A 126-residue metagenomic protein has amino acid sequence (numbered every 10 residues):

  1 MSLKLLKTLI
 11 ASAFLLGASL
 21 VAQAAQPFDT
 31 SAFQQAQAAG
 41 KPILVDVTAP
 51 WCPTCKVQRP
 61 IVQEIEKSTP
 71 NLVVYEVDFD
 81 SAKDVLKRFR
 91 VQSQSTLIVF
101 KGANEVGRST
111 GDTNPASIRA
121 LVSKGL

Functional and structural regions predicted by a protein language model:
M1-A25: N-terminal targeting signals for export/organelle localization
A25-K41, K83: A short beta-strand-turn-helix
A38-P50: Short active-site neighborhood of thiol/selenol oxidoreductases, capturing the structured segment around
V47, E66, P70-D84: Thiol-based oxidoreductase modules, predominantly thioredoxin-like and allied folds used for disulfide exchange
T54-S68: Typically the conserved alpha-helix immediately C-terminal to a functionally engaged Cys/Sec in thioredoxin-like
F89-I98: Structural micro-motif
V99-L126: Non-catalytic, surface beta->alpha helical segment in thiol-disulfide oxidoreductase systems
